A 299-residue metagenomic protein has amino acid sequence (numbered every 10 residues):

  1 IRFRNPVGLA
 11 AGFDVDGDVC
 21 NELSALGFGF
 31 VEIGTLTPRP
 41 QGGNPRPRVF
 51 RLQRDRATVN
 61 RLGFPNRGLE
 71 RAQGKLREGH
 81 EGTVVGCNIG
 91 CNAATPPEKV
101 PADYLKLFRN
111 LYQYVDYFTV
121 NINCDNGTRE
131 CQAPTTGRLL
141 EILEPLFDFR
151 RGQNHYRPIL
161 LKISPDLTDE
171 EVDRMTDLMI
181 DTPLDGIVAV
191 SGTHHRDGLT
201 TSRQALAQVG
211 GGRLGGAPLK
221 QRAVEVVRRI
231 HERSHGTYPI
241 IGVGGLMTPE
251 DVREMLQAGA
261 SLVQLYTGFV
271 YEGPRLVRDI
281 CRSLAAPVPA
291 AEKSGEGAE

Functional and structural regions predicted by a protein language model:
I1-G8, E81-N88, G152-L167, E232-G242: Short beta-strand/loop segments at the ligand-binding rim of alpha/beta enzyme cores
D16-A25, L167-D181, E232-G236, L246-V263: Catalytic cores of alpha/beta
G29-Q41, I122-C124, G186-H194, G245-L246 (+1 more regions): Glycine-rich phosphate-binding active-site loops on the catalytic face of alpha/beta enzymes
G34, P38-T83: A gly/proline- and charged-residue-enriched helix-loop-helix capping module
T35-R46, V59, D116-T136, R196-G198 (+2 more regions): Glycine-rich, proline-tolerant flexible connector loops at the mouths of alpha/beta enzymes
P40-R56, D197-G211, G268-K293: C-terminal helical cap(s) of enzyme catalytic domains, especially alpha/beta-barrels
N92-L105, Q132, L161-D181: Active-site glycine- and acidic-residue-rich loops that bind and position anionic ligands or nucleotide-like cofactors
C124-R138, L178-G236, L276: Glycine/Thr-rich beta-alpha phosphate-binding loop at enzyme active sites
